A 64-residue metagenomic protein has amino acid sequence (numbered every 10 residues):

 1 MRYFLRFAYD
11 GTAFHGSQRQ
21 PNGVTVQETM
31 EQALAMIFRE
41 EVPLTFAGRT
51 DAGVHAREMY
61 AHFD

Functional and structural regions predicted by a protein language model:
M1-D64: Catalytic/RNA-binding core of pseudouridine synthases
